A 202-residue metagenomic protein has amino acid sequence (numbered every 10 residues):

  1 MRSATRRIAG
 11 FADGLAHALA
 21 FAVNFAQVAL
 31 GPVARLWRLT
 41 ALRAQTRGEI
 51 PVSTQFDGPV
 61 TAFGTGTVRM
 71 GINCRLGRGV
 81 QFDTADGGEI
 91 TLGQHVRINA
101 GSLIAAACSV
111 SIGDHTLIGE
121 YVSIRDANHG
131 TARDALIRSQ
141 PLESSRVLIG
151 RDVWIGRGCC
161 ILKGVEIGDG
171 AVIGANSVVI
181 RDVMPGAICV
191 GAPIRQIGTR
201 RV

Functional and structural regions predicted by a protein language model:
M1-S53, H115, Y121-V122, D126-D134 (+4 more regions): Terminal amphipathic alpha-helical/low-complexity segments used for targeting or macromolecular assembly
Q45, V178-V179: Short linear motifs in intrinsically disordered
T54-Q55, D86-G87, E166-G168, D182-V183: Extended beta-solenoid/beta-helix repeat architectures
V60-M70, R75-K163, A192-P193, G198-V202: Flexible, glycine/small-residue-enriched loop-and-beta-strand segment within the central core of proteins
G170-G174, V178: A generic "structured core" feature
M184-P185, V190-P193: Acidic, glycine-centered active-site loop in nucleotide-sugar glycosyltransferases
